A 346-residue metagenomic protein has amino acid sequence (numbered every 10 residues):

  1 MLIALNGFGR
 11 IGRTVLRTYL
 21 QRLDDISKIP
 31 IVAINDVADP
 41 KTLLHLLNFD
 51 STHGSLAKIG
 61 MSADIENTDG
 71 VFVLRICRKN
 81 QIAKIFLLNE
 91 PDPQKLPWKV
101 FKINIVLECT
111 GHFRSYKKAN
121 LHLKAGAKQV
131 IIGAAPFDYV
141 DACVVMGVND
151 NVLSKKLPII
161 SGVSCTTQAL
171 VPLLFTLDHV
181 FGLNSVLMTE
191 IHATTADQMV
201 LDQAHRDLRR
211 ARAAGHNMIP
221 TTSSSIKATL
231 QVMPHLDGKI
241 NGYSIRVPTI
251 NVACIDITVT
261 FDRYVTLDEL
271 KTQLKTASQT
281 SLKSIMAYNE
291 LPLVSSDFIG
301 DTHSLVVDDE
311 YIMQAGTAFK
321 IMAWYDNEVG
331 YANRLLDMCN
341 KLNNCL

Functional and structural regions predicted by a protein language model:
M1-V200, A204-A211, D337-M338, C345: N-terminal Rossmann-like NAD(P) cofactor-binding subdomain of oxidoreductases, focused on the glycine-rich
F8, G12, S115, V163-T166 (+8 more regions): Generic structural signal for well-ordered, non-membrane alpha-helical segments in soluble metabolic enzymes
L16-R17, N120, V171-D178, T189 (+7 more regions): Predominant activation on well-ordered alpha-helical scaffold segments within soluble catalytic domains
V37-D39, P136-F137, S164-T166, E190-D197 (+4 more regions): Glycine-rich beta-alpha junction loops
V152-S154, R210, V247-A253, M313-G316: Short, flexible turn/loop "capping" segments at secondary-structure junctions
K156-L157, A213-G215, V252-D256, A318-K320: Short, solvent-exposed beta-strand edge segments and adjacent coil->beta transition regions
H179, L183-I250: Acidic, glycine-rich segments within the central catalytic cores of soluble metabolic enzymes that bind/position
G242, C254, T258-L346: C-terminal active-site/capping subdomain that shapes the small-molecule cofactor and substrate pocket of enzyme
